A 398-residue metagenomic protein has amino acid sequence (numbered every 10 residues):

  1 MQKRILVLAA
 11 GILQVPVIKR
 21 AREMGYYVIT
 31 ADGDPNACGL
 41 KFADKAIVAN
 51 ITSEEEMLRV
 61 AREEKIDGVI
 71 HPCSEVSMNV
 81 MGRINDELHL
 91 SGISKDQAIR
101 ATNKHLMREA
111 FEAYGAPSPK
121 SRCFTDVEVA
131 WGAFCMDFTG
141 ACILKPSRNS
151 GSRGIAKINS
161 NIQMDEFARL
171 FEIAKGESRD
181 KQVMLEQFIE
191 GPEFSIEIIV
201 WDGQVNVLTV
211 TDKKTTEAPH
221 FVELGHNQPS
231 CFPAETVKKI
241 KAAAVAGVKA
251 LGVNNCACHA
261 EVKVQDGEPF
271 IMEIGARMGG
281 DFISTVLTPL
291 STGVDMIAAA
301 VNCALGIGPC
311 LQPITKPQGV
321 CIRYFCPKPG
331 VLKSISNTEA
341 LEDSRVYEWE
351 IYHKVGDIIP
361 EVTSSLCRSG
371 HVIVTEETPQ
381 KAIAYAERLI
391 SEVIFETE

Functional and structural regions predicted by a protein language model:
M1-Q97, E128, P309-C310, T315 (+3 more regions): ATP-binding N-terminal substructure of ATP-dependent carboxylate-amine bond-forming enzymes
N103-V183, E190, D202-Q204, S230-A246 (+1 more regions): Active-site nucleotide/adenylate-binding loops and adjacent lid/helix of ATP-dependent enzymes
F138, A174-Q182, Q187-P229, K238-H259 (+4 more regions): Phosphate-binding core of ATP-grasp and ATP-grasp-like enzymes
A156, Q187, P289, S369-E376: Short, well-ordered beta-strand elements within core beta-sheets of diverse protein domains
F270-I271, L341-I358: A structural supersecondary motif
R277-A299: ATP-dependent carboxylate-activation loops
G308-R345: A glycine-rich beta-turn/hairpin centered on an aromatic-Pro dipeptide
